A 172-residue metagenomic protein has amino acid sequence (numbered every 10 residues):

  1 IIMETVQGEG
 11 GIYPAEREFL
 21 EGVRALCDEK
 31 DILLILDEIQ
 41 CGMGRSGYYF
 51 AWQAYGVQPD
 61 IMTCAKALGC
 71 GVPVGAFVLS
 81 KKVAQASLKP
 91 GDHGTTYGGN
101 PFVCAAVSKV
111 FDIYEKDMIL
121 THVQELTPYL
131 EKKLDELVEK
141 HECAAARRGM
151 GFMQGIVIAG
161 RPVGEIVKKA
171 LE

Functional and structural regions predicted by a protein language model:
I2-E172: Conserved N-terminal phosphate-binding loop of PLP-dependent enzymes in the Aspartate aminotransferase
